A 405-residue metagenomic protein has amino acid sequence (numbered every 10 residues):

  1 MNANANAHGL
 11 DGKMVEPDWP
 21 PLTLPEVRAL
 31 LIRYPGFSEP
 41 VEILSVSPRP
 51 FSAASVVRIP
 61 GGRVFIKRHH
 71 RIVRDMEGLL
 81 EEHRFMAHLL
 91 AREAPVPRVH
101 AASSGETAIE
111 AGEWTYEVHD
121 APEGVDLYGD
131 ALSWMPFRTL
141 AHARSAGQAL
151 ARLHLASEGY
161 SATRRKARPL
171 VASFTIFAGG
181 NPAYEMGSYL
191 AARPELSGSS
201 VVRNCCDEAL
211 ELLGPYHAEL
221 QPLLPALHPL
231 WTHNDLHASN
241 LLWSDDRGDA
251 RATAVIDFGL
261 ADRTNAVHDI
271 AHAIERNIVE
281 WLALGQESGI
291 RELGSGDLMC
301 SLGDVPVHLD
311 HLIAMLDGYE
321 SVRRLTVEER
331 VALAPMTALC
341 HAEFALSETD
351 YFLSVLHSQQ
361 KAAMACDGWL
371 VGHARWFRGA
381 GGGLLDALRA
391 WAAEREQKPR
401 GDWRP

Functional and structural regions predicted by a protein language model:
N2-V41: Juxta-kinase regulatory segment immediately upstream of eukaryotic protein kinase catalytic domains
A3-A5, E343-P405: ATP/Mg2+ or Mg2+-diphosphate-binding catalytic cores that bind nucleotide phosphates or diphosphates via glycine-rich
T23-R33, A162, E185-H233, S244-R247: An alpha-helical support segment within catalytic cores of ATP-dependent transferases
P50-G61, F65-I66, V99, H217-H268 (+2 more regions): Active-site acidic catalytic loop and adjacent metal/ATP-binding pocket of ATP-dependent phosphoryl transfer enzymes
I59-R164: ATP-binding pocket architecture of kinase catalytic cores
H119-M135, G187-L196, A342-A363: A glycine-centered beta->alpha junction motif in the catalytic cores of kinase/phosphotransferase enzymes
P136-V202: A cross-family kinase active-site recognition segment
V267-R324, A338-H357: Active-site activation/catalytic loop segments of kinase-like enzymes and analogous catalytic loops in related
